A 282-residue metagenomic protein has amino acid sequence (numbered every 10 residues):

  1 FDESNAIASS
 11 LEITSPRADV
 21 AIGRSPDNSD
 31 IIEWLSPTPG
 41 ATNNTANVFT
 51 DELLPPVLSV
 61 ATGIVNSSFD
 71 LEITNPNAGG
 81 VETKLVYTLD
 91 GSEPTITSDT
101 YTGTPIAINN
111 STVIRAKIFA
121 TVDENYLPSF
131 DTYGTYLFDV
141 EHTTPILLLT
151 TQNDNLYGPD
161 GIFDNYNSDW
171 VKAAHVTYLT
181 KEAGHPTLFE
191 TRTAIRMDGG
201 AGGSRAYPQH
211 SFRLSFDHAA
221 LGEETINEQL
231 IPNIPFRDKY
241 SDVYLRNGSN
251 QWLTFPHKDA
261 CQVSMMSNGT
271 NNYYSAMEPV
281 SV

Functional and structural regions predicted by a protein language model:
F1-N5: Secretome/extracellular-domain signature
A6, T14-A194, H218: Short, compositionally stereotyped local motifs that mark structural "simplifiers"
I7-S10, E82, Y240, H257: A broad structural signal for short, well-ordered beta-strand segments within beta-sheet-rich domains
A8-L11, M277-P279: Short beta-alpha junctions and helix-cap segments that line functional grooves
E12, T62, G202-S204: Short Gly/Pro-enriched turn/cap motifs at secondary-structure boundaries
L149, D160, N165-V282: Conserved ATP-binding subdomain of kinase catalytic cores across diverse folds
